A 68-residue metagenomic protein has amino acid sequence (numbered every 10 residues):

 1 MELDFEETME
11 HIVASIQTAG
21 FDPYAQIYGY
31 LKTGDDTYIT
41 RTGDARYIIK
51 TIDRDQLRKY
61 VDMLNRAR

Functional and structural regions predicted by a protein language model:
M1-R68: Intrinsically disordered, low-complexity, basic-enriched segments
